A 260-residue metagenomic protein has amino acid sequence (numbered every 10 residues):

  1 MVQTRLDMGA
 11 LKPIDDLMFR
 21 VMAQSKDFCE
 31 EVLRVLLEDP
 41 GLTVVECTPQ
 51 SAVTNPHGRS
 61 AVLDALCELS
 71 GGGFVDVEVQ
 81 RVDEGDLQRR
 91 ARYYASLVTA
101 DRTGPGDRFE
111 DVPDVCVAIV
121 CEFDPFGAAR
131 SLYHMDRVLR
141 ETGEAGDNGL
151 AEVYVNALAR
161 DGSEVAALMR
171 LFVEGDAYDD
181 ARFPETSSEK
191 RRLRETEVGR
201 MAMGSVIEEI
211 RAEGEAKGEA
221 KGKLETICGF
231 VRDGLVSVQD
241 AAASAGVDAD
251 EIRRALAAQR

Functional and structural regions predicted by a protein language model:
M1-R260: Elongated, amphipathic alpha-helical interaction scaffolds
